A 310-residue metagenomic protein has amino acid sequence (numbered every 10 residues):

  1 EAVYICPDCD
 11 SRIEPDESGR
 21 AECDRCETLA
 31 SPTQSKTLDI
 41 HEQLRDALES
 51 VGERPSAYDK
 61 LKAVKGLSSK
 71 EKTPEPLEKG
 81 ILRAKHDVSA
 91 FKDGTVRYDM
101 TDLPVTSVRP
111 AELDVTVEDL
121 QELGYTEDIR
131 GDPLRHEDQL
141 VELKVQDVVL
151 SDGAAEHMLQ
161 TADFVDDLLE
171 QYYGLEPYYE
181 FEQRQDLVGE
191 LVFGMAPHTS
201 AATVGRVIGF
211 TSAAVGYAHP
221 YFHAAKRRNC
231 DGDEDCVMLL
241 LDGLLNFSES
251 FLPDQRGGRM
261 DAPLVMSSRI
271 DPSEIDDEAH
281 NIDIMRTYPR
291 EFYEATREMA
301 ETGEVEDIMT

Functional and structural regions predicted by a protein language model:
E1-T310: Conserved core architecture of multi-subunit DNA-directed RNA polymerases
